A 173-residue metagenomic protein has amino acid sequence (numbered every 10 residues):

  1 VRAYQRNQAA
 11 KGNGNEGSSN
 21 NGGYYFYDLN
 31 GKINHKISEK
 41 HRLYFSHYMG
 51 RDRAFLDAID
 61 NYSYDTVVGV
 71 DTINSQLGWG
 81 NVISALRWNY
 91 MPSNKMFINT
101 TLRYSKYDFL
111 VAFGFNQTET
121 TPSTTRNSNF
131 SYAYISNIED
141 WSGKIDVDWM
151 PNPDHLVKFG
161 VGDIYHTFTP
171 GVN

Functional and structural regions predicted by a protein language model:
V1-L77, F113: Periplasmic-side early beta-strands and strand-to-turn transitions of outer-membrane beta-barrels
N34-D52, L77-N173: Face-selective signature of the C-terminal outer-membrane beta-barrel domain
